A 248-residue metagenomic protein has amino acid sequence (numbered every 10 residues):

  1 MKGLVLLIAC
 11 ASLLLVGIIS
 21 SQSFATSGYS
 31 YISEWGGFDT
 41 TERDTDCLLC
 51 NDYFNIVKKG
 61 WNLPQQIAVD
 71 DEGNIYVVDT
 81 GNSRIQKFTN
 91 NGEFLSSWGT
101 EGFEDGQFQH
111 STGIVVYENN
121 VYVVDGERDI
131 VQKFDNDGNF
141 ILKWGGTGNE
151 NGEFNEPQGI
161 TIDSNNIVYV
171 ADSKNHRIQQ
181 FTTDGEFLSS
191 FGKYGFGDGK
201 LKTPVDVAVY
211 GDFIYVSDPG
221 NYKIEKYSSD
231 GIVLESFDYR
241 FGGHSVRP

Functional and structural regions predicted by a protein language model:
M1-I8: Bacterial N-terminal signal peptides that target proteins for export
I8-I18: Bacterial N-terminal signal peptides
S12, S23-F24: Cleavable N-terminal signal peptides
F24-P248: Eukaryotic scaffold repeat domains enriched in small/polar residues
